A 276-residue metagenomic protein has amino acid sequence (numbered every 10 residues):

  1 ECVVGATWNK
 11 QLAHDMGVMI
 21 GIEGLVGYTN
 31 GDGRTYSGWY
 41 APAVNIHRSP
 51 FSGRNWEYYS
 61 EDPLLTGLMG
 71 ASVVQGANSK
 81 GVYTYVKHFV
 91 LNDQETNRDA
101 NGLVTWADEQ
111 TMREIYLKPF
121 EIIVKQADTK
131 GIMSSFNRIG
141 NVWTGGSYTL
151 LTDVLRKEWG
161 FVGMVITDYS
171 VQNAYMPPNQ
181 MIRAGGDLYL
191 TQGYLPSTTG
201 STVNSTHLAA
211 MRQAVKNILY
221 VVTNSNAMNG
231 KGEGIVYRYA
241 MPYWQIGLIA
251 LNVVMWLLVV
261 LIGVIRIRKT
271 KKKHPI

Functional and structural regions predicted by a protein language model:
E1-I276: Glycoside hydrolase catalytic-domain context in secreted enzymes
